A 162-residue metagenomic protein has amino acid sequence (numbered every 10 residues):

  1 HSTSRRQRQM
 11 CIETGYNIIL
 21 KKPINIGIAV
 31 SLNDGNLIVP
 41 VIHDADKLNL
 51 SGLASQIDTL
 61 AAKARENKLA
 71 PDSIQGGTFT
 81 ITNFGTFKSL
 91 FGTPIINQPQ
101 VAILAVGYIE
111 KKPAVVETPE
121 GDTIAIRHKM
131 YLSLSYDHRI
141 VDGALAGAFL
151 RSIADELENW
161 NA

Functional and structural regions predicted by a protein language model:
H1-A162: C-terminal catalytic/motor cores of large multi-domain enzyme assemblies
